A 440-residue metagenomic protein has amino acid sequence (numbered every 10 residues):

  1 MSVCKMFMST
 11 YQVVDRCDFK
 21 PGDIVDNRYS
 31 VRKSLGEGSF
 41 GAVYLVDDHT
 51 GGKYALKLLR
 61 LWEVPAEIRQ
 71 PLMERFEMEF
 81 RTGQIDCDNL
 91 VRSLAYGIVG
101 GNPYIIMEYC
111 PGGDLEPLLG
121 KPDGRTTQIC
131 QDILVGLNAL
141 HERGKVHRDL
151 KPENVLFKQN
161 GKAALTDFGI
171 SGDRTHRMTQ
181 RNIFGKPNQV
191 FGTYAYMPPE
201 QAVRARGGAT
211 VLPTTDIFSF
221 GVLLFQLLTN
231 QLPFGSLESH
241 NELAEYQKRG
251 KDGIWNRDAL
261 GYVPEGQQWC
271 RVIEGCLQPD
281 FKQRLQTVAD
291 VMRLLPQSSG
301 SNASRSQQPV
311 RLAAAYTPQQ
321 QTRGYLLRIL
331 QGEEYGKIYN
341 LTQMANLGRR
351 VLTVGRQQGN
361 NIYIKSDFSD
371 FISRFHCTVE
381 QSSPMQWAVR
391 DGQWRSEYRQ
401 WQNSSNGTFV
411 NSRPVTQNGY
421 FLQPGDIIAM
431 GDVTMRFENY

Functional and structural regions predicted by a protein language model:
V64-Q84: AlphaC helix of the eukaryotic protein kinase fold
Y96: Activation-segment/catalytic-loop signature of the eukaryotic protein kinase fold
G100-D114: Conserved short submotifs of the Hanks-type protein kinase catalytic core that shape the nucleotide-binding pocket
I129-C130: Activation segment signature within eukaryotic-like protein kinase domains
V135-K145: Protein kinase catalytic-loop region centered on the HRD/HxD motif
R293-D370, E380-P384, R390, R436-Y440: Intrinsically disordered, low-complexity acidic Ser/Thr-rich regulatory segments
L347, V354, Q381-Y440: C-terminal boundary/linker segments immediately following FHA domains
